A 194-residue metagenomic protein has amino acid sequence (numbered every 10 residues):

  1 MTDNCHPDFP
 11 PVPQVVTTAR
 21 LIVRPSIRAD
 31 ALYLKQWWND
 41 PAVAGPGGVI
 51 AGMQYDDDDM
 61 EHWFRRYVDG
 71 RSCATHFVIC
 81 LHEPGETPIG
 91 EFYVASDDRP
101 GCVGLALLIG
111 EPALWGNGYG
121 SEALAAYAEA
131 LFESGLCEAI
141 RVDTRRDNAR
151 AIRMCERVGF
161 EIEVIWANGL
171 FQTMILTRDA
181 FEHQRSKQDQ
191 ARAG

Functional and structural regions predicted by a protein language model:
M1-P112, I140, E163, A167-G194: GNAT-family acyltransferases
Q54, N117, A149: Loop/helix-junction capping segments adjacent to catalytic residues or to phosphate/diphosphate-binding pockets
R66-Y67, A130, S134: A generic secondary-structure signal
G110, G116-A130, I152-R157: Conserved acetyl-CoA-binding loop-helix of GNAT-fold acetyltransferases
Y119, L136-C137, F160: Helix N-cap/coil-helix junction residues
L124, N148-R150, N168-Q172: Short glycine/proline-centered loop/turn elements that form peptide/ligand docking sites
E133-D143: Conserved GNAT acetyl-CoA-binding A-motif
